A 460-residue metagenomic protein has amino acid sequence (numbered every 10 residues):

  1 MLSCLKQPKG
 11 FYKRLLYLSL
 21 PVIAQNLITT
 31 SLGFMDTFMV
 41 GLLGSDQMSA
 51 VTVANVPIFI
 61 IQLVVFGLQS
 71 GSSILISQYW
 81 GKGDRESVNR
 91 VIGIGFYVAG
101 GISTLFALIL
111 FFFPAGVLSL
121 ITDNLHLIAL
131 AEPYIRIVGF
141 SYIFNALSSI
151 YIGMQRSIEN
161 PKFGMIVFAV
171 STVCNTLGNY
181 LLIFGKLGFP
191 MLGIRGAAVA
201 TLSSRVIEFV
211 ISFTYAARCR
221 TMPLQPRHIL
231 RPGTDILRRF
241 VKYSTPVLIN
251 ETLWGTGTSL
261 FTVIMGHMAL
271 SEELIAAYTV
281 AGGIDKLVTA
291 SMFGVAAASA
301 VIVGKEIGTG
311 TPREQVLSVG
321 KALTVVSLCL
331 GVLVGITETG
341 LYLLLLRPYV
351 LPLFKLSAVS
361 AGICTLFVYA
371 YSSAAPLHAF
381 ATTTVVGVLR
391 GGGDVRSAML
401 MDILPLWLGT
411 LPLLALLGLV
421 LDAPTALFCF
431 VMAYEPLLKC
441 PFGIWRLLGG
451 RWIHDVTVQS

Functional and structural regions predicted by a protein language model:
M1-S19, I76-S141, C174, F189-T245 (+2 more regions): Short alpha-helical transmembrane segments in multi-pass integral membrane proteins
K13-S73, S77, T245-M265: Signature of the first transmembrane helix
Y17-G33, I137, S171, S204-E208 (+4 more regions): Transmembrane helical elements of multi-pass membrane transporters/channels
V22, N26, T37-F38, N55 (+15 more regions): Transmembrane alpha-helix boundary and packing residues in multipass membrane permease domains and related
A24, I28, L32, I61-V65 (+13 more regions): Residue-level hotspots within pore-lining transmembrane alpha-helices of multi-pass secondary transporters
L27, S31-S49, L118-L125, L181-L192 (+5 more regions): Helix-terminus/linker motif at the lipid-water interface of multi-pass membrane proteins
M48-L108, N145-G164, I275-L343, A379-A398: Small-residue-rich hydrophobic transmembrane alpha-helices
Q69, S73, V138-R156, G164-T172 (+5 more regions): Short runs within selected transmembrane alpha-helices of multi-pass transporters and secretion channels
